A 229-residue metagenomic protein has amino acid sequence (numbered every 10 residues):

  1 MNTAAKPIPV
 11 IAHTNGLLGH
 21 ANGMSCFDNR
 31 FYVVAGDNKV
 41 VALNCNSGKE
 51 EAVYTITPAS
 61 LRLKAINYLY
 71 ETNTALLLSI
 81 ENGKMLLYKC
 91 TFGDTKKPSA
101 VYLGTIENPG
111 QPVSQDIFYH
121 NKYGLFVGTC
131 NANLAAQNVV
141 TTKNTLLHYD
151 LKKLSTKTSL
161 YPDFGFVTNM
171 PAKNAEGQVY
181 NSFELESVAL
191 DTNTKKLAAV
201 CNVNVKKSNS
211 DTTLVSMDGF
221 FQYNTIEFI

Functional and structural regions predicted by a protein language model:
M1-N2, V40-N44, L87-G93, V139-S155 (+1 more regions): Beta-propeller blade signature
N2-Y32: Blade-loop segments of beta-propeller domains
I11-L17, Y54-L61, G104-G110, T168-Y180: Surface loop/turn motifs at the tips and blade-to-blade linkers of beta-strand repeat domains
G16-S25, P58-Y70, P109-Y119, Y180-L190: Repeated scaffold domains used in trafficking and secretory/extracellular systems, primarily beta-propellers
D28-R30, E71-T74, N121-G124, N193-K195: Short coil/turn segments that connect the beta-strands within blades of beta-propeller domains
N38-K39, E81-M85, N131-Q137, V203-S208: Short glycine/acidic-enriched loop and turn motifs that connect beta-strands
G110-F166: Loop/turn-rich, solvent-exposed surfaces of beta-rich toroidal or solenoidal domains
T156-D191: Conserved blade-ending motifs and adjacent loop-strand segments that build the rim/top face of beta-propeller domains
